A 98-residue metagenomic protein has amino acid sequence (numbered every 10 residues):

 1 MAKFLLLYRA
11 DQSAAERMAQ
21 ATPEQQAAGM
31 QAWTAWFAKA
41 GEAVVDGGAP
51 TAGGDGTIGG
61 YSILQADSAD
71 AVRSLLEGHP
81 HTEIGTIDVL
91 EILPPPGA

Functional and structural regions predicted by a protein language model:
M1-A98: Conserved, structured core segments of small domains
